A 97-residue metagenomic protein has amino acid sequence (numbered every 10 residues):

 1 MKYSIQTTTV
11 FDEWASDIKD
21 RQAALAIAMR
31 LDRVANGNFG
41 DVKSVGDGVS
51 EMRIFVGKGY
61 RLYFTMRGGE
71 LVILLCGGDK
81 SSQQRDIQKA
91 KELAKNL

Functional and structural regions predicted by a protein language model:
M1-K58, G68-V72, D79-L97: Basic, Lys/Arg-enriched alpha-helical interface segments
R61-T65: Short beta-strand motif preference
